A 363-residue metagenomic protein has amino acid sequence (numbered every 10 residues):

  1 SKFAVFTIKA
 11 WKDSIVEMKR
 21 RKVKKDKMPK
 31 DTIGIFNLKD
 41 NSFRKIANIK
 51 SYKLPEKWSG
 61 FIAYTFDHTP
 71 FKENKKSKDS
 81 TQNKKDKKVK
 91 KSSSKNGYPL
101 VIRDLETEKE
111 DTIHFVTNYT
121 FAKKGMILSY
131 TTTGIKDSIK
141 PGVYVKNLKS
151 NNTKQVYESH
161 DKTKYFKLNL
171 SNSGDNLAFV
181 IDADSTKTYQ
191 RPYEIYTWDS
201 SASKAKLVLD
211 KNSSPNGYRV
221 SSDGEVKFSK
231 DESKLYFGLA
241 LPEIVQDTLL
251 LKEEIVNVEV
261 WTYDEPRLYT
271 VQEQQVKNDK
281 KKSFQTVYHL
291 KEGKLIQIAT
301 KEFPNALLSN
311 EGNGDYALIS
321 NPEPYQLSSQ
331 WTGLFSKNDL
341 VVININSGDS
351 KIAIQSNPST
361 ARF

Functional and structural regions predicted by a protein language model:
S1-F363: Beta-propeller folds
